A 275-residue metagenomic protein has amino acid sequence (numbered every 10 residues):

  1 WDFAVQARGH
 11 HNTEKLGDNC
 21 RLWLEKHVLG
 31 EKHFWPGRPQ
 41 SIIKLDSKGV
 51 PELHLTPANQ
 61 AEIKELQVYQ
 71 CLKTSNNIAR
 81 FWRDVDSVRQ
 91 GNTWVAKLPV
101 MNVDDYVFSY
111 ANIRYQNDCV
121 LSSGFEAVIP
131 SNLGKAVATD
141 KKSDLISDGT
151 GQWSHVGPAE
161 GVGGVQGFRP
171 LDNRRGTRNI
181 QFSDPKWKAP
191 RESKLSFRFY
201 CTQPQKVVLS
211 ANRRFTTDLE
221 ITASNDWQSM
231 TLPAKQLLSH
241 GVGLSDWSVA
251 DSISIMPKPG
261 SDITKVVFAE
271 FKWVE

Functional and structural regions predicted by a protein language model:
W1-E14, C20: Histidine-bearing beta->alpha loop at or near hydrolase active sites
D18, L22-Q70, T74-N76, R83-P99 (+3 more regions): Surface beta-strand/loop "capping" patches
S87-N92, M101, E220-Q228: Short proline/glycine- and polar residue-rich coil/turn motifs
P99-D104, L237-G241: Short, surface-exposed loop/turn segments at beta-strand-coil junctions that are enriched for proline with nearby
D104-D118, D251-M256: Short, aromatic- and glycine-rich surface loops/edge beta-strands on solvent-exposed regions
I113-G124, G260-T264: Short acidic/polar inter-strand loop motif in beta-rich domains
D118-T150: Short beta-strand elements
G161-G164, R169-G243, V249, P257-V267 (+1 more regions): Extracellular ligand-binding interfaces
